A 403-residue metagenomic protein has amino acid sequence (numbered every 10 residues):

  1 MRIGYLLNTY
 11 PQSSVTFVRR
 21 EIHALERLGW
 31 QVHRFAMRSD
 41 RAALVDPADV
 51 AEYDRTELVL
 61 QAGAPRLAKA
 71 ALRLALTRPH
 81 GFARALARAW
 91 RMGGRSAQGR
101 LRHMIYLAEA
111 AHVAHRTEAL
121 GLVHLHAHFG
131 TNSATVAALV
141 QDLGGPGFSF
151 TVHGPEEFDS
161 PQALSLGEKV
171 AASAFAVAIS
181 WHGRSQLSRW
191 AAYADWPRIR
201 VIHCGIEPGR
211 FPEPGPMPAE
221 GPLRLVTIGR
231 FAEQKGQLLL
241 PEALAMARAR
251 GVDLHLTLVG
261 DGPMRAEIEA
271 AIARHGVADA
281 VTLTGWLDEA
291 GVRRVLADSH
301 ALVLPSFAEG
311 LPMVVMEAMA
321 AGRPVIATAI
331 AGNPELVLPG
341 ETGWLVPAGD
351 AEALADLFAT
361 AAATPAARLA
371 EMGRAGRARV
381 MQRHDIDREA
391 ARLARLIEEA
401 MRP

Functional and structural regions predicted by a protein language model:
V170, W286-L287, R294-S299: Short alpha-helical donor nucleotide-sugar binding micro-motif in glycosyltransferases
H182, G205: Carbohydrate-associated surface elements
M217-L244, T257: Conserved donor-binding/catalytic core segment of Leloir-type glycosyltransferases
E269-L287: Nucleotide-activated donor-binding/catalytic signature segment of Leloir-type glycosyltransferases, i.e., the conserved
F307: Aromatic "clamp/platform" in nucleotide-sugar-dependent glycosyltransferases that forms part of the donor/acceptor
P324-A327, V337: Short hydrophobic beta-strand element within catalytic cores of glycosyltransferases and related nucleotide-activated
P339-G340, W344-A351, T360-A366: Conserved acidic donor-binding segment of nucleotide-sugar-dependent glycosyltransferases
T360, R368-Q382, E389-A394: A short, well-ordered alpha-helix in the C-terminal region of glycosyltransferases
